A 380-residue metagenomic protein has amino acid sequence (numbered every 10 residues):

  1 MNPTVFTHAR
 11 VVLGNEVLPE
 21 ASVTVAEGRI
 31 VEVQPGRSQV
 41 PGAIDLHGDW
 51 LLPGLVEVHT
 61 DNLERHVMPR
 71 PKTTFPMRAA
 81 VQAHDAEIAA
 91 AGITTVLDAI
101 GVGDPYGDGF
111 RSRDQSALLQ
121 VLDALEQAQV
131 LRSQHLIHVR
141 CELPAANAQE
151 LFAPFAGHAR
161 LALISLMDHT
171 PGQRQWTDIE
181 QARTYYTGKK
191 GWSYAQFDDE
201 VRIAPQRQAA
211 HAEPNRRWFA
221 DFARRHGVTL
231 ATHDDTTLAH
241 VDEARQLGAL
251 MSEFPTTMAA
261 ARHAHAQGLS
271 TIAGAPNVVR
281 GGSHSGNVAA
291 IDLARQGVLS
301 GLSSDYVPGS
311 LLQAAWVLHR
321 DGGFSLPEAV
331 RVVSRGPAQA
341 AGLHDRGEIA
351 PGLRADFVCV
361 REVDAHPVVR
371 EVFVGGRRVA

Functional and structural regions predicted by a protein language model:
M1-Q39: N-terminal metal-binding scaffold of metallo-dependent hydrolase/deaminase domains
L46-A117: Metal-associated gating/positioning segment near the N- to mid-region
G54-V58, V96-D98, H135-V139, A162-D168 (+4 more regions): Hydrophobic faces of well-ordered beta-strands that scaffold small-molecule active sites in alpha/beta enzyme cores
G103-D235, D305: Metal-coordinating catalytic core of metallo-dependent amide/deamination hydrolases
H158-A162, E243-M251, A266-I272, Q296-S300: Glycine-enriched alpha-helix->loop->beta-strand junction motifs that scaffold or abut catalytic
A210-A212, T232-D234, S252-A261, R280-N287: A general structural motif
R225, Q267-N277, G281-V360: His/Asp/Glu-enriched, well-ordered alpha-helical/loop segment that forms or immediately abuts the divalent-metal
